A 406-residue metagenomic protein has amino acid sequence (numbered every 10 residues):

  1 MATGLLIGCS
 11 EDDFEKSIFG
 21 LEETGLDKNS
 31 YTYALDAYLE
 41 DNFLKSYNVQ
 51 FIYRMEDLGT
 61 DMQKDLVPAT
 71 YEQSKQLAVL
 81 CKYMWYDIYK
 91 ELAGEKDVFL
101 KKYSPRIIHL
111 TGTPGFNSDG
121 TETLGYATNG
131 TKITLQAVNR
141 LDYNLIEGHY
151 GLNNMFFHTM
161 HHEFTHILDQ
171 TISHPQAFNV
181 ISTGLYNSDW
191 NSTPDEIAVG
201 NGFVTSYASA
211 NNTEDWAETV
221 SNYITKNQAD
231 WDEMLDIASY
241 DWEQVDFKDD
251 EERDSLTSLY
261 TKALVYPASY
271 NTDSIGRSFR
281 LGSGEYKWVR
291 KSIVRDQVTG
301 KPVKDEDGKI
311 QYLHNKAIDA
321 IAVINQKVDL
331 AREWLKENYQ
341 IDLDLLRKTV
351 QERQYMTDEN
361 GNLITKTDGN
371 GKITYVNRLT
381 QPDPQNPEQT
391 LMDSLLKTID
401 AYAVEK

Functional and structural regions predicted by a protein language model:
G4-G8: C-terminal motif of bacterial Sec signal peptides marking the signal peptidase cleavage site
S10-G94, V98, S283, H314-A317 (+1 more regions): Acidic/polar, low-complexity intrinsically disordered N-terminal segments immediately downstream of a Sec signal
F14, K75-I133: Auxiliary, metal-adjacent structural segments of Zn-dependent hydrolase domains
Q63-Y71, Y143-G151, M155, G202-A210 (+1 more regions): Second-shell loop/turn segments in exported
Y89-L110, T171-I172, D230-D246, Y339-E352: Surface-exposed patches in mature extracellular/periplasmic domains of secreted proteins
L135, E147-P175, A217: Active-site recognition of the HExxH zinc-binding catalytic motif
N179-A229: Post-HExxH zinc-binding segment in Zn-dependent metallohydrolases
Y186-S192, D236-A320, M356-D383: Surface-exposed intrinsically disordered loops and tails
